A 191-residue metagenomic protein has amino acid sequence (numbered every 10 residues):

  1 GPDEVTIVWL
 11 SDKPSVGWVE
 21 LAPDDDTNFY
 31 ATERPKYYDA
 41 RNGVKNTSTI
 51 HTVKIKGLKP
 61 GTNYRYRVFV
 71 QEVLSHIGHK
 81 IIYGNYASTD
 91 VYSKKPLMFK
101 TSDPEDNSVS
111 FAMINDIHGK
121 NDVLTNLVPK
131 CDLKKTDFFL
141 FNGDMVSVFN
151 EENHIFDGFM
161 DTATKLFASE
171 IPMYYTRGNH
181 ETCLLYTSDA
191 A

Functional and structural regions predicted by a protein language model:
G1-E4, I50, D122-N126, D157-G158: Short, conserved clusters of charged catalytic residues that mark active-site and nucleotide-handling motifs
G1-M113, L133: Acidic, histidine-bearing metal-coordination/catalytic regions of metal-dependent phosphoesterases
D26-N28, K120, V148, T182-C183: Flexible, glycine-rich phosphate/dinucleotide-binding loops and adjacent beta-alpha linkers at cofactor/substrate
H51, H118, H180: Histidine-centered active-site/metal-ligand motif
S93, H118-D122, N153-D157: Conserved phosphate-coordination/catalytic loops
P104-K134, F138: Compositionally biased low-complexity segments at domain edges in trafficked proteins and select soluble regulators
T125-C183: Core catalytic region of metal-dependent phosphoesterases/phosphodiesterases, especially metallo-beta-lactamase-like
Y186-A191: Conserved small/polar residues in nucleotide/adenosyl-binding loops
